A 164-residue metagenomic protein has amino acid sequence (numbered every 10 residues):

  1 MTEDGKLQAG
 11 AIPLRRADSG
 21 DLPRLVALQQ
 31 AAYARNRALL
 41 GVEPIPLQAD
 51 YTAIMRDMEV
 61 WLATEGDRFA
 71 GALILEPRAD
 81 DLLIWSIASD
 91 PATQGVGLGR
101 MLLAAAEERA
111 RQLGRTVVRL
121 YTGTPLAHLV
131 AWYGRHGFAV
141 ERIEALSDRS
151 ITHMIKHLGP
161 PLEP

Functional and structural regions predicted by a protein language model:
M1-L7: Short acidic N-proximal helix/loop "leader" segments that mark the beginning of a domain or an inter-domain linker
L7-Q8, R16-A92, R100-R109, L113 (+2 more regions): Acetyl-CoA-dependent GNAT
G97: Conserved G/P- and acidic residue-centered "switch" motifs that form tight phosphate/ATP-binding loops in soluble
A110-T122: Conserved GNAT acetyl-CoA-binding A-motif
R119-L129, A145-S150: Conserved beta-strand-loop-alpha-helix junction that forms the acyl-donor binding cleft
Y133, F138: Conserved active-site tyrosine of GNAT-family acetyltransferases
